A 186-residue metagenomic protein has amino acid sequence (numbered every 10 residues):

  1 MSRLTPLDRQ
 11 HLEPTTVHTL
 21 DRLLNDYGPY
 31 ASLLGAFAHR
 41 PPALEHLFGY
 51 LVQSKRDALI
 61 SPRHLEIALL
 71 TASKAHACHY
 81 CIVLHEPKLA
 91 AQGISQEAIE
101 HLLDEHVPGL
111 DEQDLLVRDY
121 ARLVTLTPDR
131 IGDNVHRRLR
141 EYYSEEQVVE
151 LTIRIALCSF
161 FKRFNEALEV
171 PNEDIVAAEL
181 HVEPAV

Functional and structural regions predicted by a protein language model:
M1-V186: Hydrophobic alpha-helical segments
